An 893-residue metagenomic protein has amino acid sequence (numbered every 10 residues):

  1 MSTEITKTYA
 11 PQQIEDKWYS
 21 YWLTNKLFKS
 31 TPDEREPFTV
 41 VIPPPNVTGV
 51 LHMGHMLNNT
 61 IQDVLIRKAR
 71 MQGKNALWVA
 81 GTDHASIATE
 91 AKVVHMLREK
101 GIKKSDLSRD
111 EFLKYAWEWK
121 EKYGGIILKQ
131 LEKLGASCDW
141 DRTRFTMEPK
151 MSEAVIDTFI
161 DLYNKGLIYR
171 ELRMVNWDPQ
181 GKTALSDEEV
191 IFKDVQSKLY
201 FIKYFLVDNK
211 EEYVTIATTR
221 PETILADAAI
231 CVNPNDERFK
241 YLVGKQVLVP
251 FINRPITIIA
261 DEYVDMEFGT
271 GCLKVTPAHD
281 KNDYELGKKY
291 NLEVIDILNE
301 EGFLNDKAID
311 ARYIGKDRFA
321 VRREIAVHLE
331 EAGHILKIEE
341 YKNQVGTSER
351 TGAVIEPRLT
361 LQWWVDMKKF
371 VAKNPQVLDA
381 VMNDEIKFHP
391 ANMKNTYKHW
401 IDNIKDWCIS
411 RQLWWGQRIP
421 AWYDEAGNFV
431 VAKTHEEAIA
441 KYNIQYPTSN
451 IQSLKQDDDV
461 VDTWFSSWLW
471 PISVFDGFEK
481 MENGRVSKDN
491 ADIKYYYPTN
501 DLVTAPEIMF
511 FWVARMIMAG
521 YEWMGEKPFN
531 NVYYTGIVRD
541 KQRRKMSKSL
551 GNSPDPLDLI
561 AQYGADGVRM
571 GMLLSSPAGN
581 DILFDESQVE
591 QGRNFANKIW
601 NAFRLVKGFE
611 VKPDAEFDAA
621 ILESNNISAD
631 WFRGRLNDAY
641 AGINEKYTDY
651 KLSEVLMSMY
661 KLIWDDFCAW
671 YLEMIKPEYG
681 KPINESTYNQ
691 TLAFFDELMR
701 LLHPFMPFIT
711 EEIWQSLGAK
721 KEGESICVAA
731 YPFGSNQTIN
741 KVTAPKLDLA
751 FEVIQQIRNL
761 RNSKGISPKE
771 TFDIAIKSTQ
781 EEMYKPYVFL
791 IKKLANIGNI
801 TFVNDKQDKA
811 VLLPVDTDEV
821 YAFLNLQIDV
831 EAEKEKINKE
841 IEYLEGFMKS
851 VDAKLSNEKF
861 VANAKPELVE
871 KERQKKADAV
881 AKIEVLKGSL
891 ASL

Functional and structural regions predicted by a protein language model:
M1-M53, A76, L336, E349 (+1 more regions): Non-catalytic terminal extensions that flank enzyme cores
T3, K17, Y21-N25, V94-Y213 (+10 more regions): Residue patterns forming the tRNA-binding/recognition surfaces of aminoacyl-tRNA synthetases and related DALR
P32-V93, T146, V155, I216-T218 (+5 more regions): N-terminal catalytic cores of NTP/NDP-binding nucleotidyl/phosphoryl-transfer enzymes
R35, P43-P44, L77-E90, T143-M151 (+3 more regions): Short, solvent-exposed turn/loop segments enriched in Gly/Ser/Thr/Pro and often Arg
I61-L77, K281-N291, A326-L329, M509-G525 (+1 more regions): Metal-dependent nuclease catalytic cores in nucleic-acid-processing enzymes, especially RNase H-like/related
N75, P221-E300, E330, K373-N374: Catalytic alpha/beta core of large soluble enzyme barrels
L199-F201, H399-F465, L469, G477 (+3 more regions): Feature 926 captures the class I aminoacyl-tRNA synthetase adenylation module centered on the KMSKS loop
R254-I259, V461-Y497, D665, A669-L672: Active-site-adjacent "gating/activation" loops or surface patches in catalytic cores
